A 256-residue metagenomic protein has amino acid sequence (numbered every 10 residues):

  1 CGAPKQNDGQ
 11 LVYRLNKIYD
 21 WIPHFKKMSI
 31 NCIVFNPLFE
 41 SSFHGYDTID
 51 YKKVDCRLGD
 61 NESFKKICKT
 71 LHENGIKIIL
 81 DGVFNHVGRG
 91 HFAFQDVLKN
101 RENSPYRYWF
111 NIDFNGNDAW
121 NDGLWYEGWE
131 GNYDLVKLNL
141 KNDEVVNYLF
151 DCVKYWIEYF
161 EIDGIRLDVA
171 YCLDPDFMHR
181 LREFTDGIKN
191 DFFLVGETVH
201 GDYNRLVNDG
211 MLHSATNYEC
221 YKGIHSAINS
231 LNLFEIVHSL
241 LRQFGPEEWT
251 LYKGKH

Functional and structural regions predicted by a protein language model:
C1-N16, D20-N31, L38-K154, Y159 (+2 more regions): Substrate-binding/active-site clefts of carbohydrate-active enzymes
R14, D60, N142, D174 (+2 more regions): Helix N-cap and loop-to-helix transition residues
I33-F35, I78-L80, I165, L194-G196 (+1 more regions): Hydrophobic faces of well-ordered beta-strands that scaffold small-molecule active sites in alpha/beta enzyme cores
C56-L58, A170-D176, G201: Acidic-and-aromatic substrate-binding clefts and catalytic sites of carbohydrate-active enzymes
V83-N85, D168-C172, V199: Catalytic metal-binding/acid-base residues of hydrolase active sites
F94-E102, R182-H256: Conserved alpha/beta catalytic core and glycan-binding cleft of carbohydrate-active enzymes
E158-R166: Short, surface-exposed connector motifs at secondary-structure boundaries
